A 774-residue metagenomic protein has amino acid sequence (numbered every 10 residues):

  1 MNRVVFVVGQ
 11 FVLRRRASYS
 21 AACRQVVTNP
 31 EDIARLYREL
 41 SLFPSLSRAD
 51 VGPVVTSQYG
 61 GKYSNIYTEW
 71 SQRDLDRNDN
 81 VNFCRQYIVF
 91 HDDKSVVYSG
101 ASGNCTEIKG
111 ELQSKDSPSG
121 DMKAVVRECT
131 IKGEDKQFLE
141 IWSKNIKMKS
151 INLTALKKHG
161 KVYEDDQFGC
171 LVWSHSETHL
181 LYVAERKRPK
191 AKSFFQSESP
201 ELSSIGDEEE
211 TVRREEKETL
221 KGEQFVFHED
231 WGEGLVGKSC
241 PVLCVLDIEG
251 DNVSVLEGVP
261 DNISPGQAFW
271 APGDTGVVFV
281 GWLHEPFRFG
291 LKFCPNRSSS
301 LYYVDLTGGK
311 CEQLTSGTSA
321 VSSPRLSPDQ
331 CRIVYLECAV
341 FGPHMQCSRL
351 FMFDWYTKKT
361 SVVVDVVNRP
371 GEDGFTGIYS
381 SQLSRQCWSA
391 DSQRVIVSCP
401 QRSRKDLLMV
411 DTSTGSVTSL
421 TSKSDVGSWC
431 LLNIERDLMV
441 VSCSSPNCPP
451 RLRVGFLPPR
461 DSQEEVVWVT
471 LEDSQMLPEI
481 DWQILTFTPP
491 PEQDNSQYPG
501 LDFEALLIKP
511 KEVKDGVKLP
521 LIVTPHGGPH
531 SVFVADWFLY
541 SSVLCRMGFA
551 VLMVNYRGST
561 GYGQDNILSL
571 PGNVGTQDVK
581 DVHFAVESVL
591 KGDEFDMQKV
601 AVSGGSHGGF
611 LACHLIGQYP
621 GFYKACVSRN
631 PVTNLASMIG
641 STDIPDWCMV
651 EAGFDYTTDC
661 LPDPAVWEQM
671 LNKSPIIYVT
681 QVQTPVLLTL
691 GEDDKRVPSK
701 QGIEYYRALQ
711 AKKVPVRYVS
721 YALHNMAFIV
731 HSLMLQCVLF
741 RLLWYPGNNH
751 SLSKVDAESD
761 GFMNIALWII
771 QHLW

Functional and structural regions predicted by a protein language model:
M1-S424, D437-L438, P446-C448, F538: Beta-propeller folds
D135, A191-Q196, F289-G290, Q346-C347 (+7 more regions): Short, solvent-exposed loop/turn and secondary-structure capping segments
E140, I151-N152, V255-G258, E312-L314 (+12 more regions): Conserved beta-strand positions that form and line the central face of beta-propeller blades
V280, V304, L336, F353 (+17 more regions): Generic beta-strand/beta-sheet core signal
P286-F287, V321-S323, G342-P343, P370-E372 (+14 more regions): Flexible loop/turn segments at secondary-structure boundaries
P446-T488: An N-terminal hydrophobic leader/cap segment in hydrolases
Q475-Q598, G605-S606: Cap/lid segment of the alpha/beta-hydrolase catalytic domain
M553-W774: Active-site-proximal cap/loop segments of hydrolase catalytic domains
